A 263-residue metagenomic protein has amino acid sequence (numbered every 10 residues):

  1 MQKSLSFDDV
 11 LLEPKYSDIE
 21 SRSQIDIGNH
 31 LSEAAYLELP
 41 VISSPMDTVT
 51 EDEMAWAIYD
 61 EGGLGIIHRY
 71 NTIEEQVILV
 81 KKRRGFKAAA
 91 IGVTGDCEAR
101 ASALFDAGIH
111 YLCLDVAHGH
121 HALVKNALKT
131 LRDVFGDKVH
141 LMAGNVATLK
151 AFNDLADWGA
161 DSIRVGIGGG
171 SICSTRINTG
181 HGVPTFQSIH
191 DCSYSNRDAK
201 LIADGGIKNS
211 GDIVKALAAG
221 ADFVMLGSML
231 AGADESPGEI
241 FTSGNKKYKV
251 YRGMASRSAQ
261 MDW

Functional and structural regions predicted by a protein language model:
M1-K87, Y251-M254: N-terminal capping/small domains of soluble enzymes
M1-S23, G136, D157-D161, G180-W263: Alpha/beta catalytic cores of nucleotide-metabolism and tRNA/nucleoside-modifying enzymes
S4, E33-L37, Y59, K81-R83 (+5 more regions): Solvent-exposed alpha-helices and their adjacent loops that cap or buttress functional pockets in soluble metabolic
S23, Y70-R83, T94-S102, V116-L141 (+3 more regions): Active-site-adjacent beta->alpha loops and helix N-cap segments on the catalytic face of soluble alpha/beta enzymes
A34-S43, K82-G92, Y111, L131-A147 (+2 more regions): Short beta-strand/loop segments at the ligand-binding rim of alpha/beta enzyme cores
M54-A55, E98-L104, L141, V146-V165 (+1 more regions): Catalytic cores of alpha/beta
D60-E75, I109-H121, D161-T179, I207-I240: Glycine-rich phosphate-binding active-site loops on the catalytic face of alpha/beta enzymes
R84-T94, S256-W263: A structural-propensity feature for long, helix-poor, extended segments
